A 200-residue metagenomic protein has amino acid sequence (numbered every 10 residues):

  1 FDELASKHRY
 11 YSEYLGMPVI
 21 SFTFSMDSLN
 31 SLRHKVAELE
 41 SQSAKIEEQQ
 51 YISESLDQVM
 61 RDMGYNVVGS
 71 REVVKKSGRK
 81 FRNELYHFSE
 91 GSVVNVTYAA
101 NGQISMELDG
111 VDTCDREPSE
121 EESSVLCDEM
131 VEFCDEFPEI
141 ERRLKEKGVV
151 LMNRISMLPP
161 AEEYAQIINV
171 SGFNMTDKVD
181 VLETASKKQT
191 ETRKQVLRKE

Functional and structural regions predicted by a protein language model:
F1, V19-D27, L39, N95 (+2 more regions): Extended alpha-helical interaction scaffolds
F1-V68, S123-M130: Amphipathic alpha-helical assembly segments used for oligomerization, scaffolding, or translocation
S25-S31, K35, G78-E84, V181: Long, charged/polar, soluble alpha-helical segments
L32, T113-D115, F133, F137 (+1 more regions): Acidic, serine/threonine- and proline-rich low-complexity intrinsically disordered segments
G64-E72, L151-I155: Short secondary-structure junctions
S70-G102: Amphipathic, interaction-prone secondary-structure segments
S92-D128: Intrinsically disordered, low-complexity regulatory segments enriched in Ser/Thr/Pro and charged residues
